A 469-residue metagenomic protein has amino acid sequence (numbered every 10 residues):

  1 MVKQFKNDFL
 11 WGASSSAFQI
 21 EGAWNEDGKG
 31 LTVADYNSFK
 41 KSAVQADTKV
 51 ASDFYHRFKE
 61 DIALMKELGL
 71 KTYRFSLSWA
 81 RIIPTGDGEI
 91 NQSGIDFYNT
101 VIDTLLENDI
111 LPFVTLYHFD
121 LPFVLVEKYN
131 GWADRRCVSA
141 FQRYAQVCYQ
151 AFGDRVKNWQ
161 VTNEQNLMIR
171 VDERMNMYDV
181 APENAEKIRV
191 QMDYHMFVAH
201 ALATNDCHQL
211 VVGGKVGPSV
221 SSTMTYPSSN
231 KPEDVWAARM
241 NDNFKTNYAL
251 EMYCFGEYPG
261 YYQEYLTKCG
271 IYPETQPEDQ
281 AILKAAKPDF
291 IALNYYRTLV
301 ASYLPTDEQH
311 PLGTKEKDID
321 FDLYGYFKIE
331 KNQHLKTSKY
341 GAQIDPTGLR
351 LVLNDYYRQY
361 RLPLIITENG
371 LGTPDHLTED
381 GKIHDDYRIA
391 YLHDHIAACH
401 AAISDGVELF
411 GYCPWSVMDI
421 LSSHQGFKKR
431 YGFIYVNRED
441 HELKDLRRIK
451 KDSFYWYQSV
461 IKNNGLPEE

Functional and structural regions predicted by a protein language model:
M1-S42, T85-G86, I95-E469: Active-site region of glycoside hydrolase catalytic domains
E21-Y98: Active-site-adjacent substrate/metal-binding segments within catalytic domains of carbohydrate-active enzymes
